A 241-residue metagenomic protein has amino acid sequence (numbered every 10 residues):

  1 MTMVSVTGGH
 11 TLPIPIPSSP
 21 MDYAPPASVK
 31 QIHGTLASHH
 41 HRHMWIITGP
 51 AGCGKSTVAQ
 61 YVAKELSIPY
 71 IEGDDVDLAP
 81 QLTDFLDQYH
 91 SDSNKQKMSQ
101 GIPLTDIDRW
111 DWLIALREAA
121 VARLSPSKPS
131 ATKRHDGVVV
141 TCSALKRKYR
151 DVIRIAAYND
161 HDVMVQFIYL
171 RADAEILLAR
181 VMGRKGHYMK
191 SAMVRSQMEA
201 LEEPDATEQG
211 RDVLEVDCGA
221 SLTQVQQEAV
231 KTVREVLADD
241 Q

Functional and structural regions predicted by a protein language model:
M1-H43: Extreme N-terminal, non-catalytic leader segments that precede Walker-type/kinase nucleotide-binding cores
I47: Hydrophobic anchor at the beta1->P-loop junction of P-loop NTPases
A51: The conserved Walker
K55: Conserved lysine of the Walker
Q60-A119: Conserved substrate/cofactor phosphate-moiety recognition/catalytic segment in nucleotide-dependent phosphotransferases
K133-V139: Loop/turn-to-beta-strand initiation segments
S143-K185: ATP-dependent NMP and nucleoside kinases share a basic, alpha-helical "lid"
G183-V230, V236, D240-Q241: Small-molecule kinase domains that catalyze NTP-dependent phosphoryl transfer to phosphate-bearing small molecules
